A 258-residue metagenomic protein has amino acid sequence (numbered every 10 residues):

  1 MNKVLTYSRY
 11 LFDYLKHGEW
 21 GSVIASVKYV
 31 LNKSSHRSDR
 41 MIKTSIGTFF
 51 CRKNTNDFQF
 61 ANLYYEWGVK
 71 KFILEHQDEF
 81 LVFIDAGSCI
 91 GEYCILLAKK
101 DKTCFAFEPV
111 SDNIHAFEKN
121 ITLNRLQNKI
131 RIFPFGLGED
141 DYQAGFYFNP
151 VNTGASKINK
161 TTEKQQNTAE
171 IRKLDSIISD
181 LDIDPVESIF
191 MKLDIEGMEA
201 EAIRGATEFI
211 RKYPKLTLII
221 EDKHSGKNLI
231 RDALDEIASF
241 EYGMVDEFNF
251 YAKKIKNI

Functional and structural regions predicted by a protein language model:
M1-N120, N124-R125, K129, T162 (+4 more regions): S-adenosyl-L-methionine
N62-I84, R131, Q143-G145, N152 (+2 more regions): Short internal loop-to-helix segment that lines adenine-nucleotide cofactor pockets
L126, L137, I195, D222: Hydrophobic pocket-lining residues within nucleotide cofactor-binding pockets
F133-F135, S239-F248: Conserved S-adenosyl-L-methionine
G136-E139, K173: Conserved acidic residues
F148-N152, I255-N257: Active-site loops of AMP-binding adenylate-forming
P214-D222: Conserved beta-strand signature within the Rossmann-like core of class I S-adenosyl-L-methionine
